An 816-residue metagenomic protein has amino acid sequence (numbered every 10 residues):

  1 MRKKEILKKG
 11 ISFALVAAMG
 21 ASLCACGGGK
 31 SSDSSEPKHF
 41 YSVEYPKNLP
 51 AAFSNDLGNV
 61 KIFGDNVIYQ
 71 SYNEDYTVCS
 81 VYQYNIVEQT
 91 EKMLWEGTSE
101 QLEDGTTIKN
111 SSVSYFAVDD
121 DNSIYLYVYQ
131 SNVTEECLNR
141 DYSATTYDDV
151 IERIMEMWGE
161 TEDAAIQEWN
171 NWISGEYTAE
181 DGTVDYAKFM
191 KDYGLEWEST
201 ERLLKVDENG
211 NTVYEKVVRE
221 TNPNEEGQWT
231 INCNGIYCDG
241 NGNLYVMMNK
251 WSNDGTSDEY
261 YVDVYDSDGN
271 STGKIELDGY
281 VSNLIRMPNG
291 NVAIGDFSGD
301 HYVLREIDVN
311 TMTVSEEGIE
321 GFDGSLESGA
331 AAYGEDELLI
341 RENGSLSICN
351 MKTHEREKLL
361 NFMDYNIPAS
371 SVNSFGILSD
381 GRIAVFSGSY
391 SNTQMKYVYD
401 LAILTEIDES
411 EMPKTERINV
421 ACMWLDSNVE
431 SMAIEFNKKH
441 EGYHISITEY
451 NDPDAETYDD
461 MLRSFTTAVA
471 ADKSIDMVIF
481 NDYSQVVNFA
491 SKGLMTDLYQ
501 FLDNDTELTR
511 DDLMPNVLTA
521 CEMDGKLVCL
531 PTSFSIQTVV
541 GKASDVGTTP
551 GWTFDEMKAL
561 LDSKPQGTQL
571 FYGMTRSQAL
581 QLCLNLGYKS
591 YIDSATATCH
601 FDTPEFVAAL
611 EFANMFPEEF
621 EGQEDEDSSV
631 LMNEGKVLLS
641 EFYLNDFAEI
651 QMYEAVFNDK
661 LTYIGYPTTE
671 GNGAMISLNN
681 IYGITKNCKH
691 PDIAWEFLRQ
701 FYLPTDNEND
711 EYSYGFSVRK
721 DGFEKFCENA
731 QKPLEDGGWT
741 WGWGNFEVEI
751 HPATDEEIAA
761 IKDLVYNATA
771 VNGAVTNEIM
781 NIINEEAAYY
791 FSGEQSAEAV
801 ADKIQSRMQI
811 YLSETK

Functional and structural regions predicted by a protein language model:
S22-A25: C-terminal motif of bacterial Sec signal peptides marking the signal peptidase cleavage site
G28-Y84, Q89, Y115-D119, V128-V133 (+9 more regions): Conserved N-terminal structural module of periplasmic/extracytoplasmic solute-binding proteins
Q83-N85, E198-G210, V262-Y265: Beta-propeller blade signature
Y483-T538, W552-E556, K660-P667: Hinge/lid segment of periplasmic solute-binding proteins
Y499-D512, K589-A609, G665-M675, G793: Short, solvent-exposed loop/beta-turn-alpha elements that line the ligand-binding surface or hinge of extracytoplasmic
A595-D627, Q651-Y653, L661-Y666: Glycine-centered hinge/linker elements that transmit conformational signals in sensory and ligand-binding systems
E654-Q731: Extracytoplasmic/periplasmic substrate-recognition and gating elements
Y712-Y789: Long, aromatic- and glycine/proline-rich binding clefts that accommodate carbohydrate-like moieties
